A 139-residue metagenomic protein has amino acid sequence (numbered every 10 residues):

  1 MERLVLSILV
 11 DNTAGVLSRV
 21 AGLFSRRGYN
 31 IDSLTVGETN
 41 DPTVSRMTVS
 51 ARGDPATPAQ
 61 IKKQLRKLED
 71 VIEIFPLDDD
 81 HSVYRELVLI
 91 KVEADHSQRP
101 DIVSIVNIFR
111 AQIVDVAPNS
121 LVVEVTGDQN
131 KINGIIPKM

Functional and structural regions predicted by a protein language model:
M1-K138: A conserved regulatory-domain signal marking ACT and ACT-like small-molecule sensing domains and adjacent regulatory
